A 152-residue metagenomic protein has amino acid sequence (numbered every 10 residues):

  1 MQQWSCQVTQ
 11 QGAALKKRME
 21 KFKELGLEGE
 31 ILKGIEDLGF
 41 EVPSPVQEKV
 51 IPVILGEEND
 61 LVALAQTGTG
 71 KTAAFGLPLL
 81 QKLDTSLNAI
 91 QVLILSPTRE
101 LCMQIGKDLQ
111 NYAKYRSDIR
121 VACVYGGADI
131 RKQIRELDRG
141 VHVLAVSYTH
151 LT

Functional and structural regions predicted by a protein language model:
V8, A13-A14: Acidic, Ala/Val/Gly-enriched low-complexity intrinsically disordered segments
R18-V62: Conserved pre-motif I regulatory segment
I35, Q47, A63, L79 (+4 more regions): Residue-level signature of catalytic and energy-coupling elements of molecular machines, predominantly ATP/GTP-dependent
I51-G56, A73-L87, Q110-N111: Walker A/P-loop NTP-binding motif
D60-F75: Walker A/P-loop
A89-A145: Conserved nucleic-acid-binding Ia/Ib motif block in the N-terminal RecA-like helicase ATPase lobe
T149-T152: Conserved small/polar residues in nucleotide/adenosyl-binding loops
